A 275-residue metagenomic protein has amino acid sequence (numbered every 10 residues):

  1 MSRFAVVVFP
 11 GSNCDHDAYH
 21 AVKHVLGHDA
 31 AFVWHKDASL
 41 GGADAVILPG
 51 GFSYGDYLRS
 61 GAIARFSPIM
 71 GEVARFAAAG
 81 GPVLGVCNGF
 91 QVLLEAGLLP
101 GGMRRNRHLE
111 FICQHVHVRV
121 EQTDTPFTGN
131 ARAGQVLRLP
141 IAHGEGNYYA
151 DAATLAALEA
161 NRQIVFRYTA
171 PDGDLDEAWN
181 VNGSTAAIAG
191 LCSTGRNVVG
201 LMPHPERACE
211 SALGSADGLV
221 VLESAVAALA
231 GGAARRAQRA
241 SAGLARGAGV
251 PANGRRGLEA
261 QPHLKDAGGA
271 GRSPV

Functional and structural regions predicted by a protein language model:
M1-V86, L94-P100, R104-I112, R119 (+8 more regions): N-terminal beta1-alpha1 cap of cysteine-dependent amidohydrolase-like domains
S2, G134-V136, S193-V198: Beta-strand-turn-beta hairpins that frame and shape the catalytic cleft of phosphate-ester-processing enzymes
F4-A5, R138-A142, V199-M202: Active-site-proximal beta-strand elements of phosphoester/diester hydrolases
G51-F52, G89, G144, P205: Active-site metal-binding loops of divalent metal-dependent hydrolases
A79-G80, A160-R162, T194: Structured helix-beta-strand junction loops
L98-T185: Pocket-forming structural segment of enzyme catalytic cores
I188-A212: A glycine-centered loop/beta-turn motif at secondary-structure junctions
A270-R272: Intrinsic disorder
